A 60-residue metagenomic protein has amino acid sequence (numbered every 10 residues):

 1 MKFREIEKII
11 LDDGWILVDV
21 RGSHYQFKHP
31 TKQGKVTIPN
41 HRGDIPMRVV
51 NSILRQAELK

Functional and structural regions predicted by a protein language model:
M1-K2, K60: Absolute protein N-terminus
E7, D12-I16, K28-K60: C-terminal structural segments of small proteins and small subunits
G22: Cytochrome P450 catalytic-core helices
